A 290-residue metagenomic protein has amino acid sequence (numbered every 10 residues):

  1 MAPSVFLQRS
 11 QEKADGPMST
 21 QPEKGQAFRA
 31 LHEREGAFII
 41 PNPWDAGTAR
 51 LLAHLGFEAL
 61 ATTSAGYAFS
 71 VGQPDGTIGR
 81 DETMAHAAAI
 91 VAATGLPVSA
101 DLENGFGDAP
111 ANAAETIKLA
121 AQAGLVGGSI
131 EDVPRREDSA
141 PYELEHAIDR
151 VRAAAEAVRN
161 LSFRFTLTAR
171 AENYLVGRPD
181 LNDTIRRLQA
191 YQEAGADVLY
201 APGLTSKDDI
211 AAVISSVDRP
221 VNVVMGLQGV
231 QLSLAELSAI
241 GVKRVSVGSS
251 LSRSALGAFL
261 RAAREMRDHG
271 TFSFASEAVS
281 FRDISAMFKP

Functional and structural regions predicted by a protein language model:
F6-P17: Short, Lys/Arg-enriched N-terminal segments with co-localized hydrophobic residues within the first ~10-30 amino acids
G16-Q21, F28, G248-P290: Extended, intrinsically disordered, low-complexity segments
P22-L31, F38-P97, F106-R219, V223 (+1 more regions): Alpha/beta enzyme core
A37-F38, F272: A general structural signal for well-ordered secondary-structure junctions
